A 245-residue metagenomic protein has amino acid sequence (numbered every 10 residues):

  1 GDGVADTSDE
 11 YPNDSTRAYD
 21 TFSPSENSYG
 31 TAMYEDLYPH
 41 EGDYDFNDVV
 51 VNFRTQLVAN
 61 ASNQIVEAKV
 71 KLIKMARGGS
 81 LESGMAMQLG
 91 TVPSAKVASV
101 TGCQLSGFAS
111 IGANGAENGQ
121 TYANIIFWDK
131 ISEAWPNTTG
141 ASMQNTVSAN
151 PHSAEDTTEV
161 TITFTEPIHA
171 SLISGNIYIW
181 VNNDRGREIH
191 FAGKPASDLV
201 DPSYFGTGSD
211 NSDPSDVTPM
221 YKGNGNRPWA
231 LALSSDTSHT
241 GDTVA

Functional and structural regions predicted by a protein language model:
G1-G30: Extracellular calcium-associated, cysteine-rich motifs in secreted modular proteins
D9, V49, V70: Residue-level detector of short, conserved catalytic/binding motifs and their immediate flanks
N27-I65: Short N-terminal edge-element motif at the start of the domain
D45, A61, G119-I126: Surface-exposed, low-complexity/disordered segments and acidic/polar micro-motifs at processing/linker regions
F53, I65-A76: Short, well-ordered beta-strand segments enriched in hydrophobic/aromatic residues
L81-M87: Beta-strand acidic-aromatic groove motif in beta-rich domains, primarily in extracellular
Q88-G115: Solvent-exposed beta-hairpin/edge-strand motifs
A123-A245: A eukaryote-biased signal for long
